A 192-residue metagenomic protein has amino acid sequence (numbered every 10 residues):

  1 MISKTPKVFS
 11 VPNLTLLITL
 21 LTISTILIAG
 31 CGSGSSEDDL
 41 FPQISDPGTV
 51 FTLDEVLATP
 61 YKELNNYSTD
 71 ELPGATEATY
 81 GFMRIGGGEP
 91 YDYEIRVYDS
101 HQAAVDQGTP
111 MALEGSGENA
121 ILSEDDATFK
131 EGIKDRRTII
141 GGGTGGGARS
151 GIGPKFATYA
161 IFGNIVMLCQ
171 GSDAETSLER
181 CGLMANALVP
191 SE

Functional and structural regions predicted by a protein language model:
M1-V11: N-terminal secretory signal peptides that target proteins for export/translocation
N13-I23: Sec-dependent signal peptide hydrophobic core
L21, M111-A112, L188: Alpha-helix boundary/capping residues
L27-G30: C-terminal motif of bacterial Sec signal peptides marking the signal peptidase cleavage site
G32-I85, L178-E192: N-terminal "mature-domain start" segment
D39, A127-E192: A short, solvent-exposed beta-edge/loop patch
P42-T49, G88-Y91, H101-A104, Q170-L178: Solvent-exposed, acidic/flexible segments
L53, L57-G147, G151-I152: Short, solvent-exposed recognition patches
